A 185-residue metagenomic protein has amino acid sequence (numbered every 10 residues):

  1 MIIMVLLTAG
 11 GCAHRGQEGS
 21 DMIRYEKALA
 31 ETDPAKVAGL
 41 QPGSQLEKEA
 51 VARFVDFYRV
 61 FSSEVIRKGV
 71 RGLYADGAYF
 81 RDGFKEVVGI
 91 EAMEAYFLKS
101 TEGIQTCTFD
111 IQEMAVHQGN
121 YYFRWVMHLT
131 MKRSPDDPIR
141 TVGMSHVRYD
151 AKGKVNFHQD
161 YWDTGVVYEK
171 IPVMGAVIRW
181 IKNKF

Functional and structural regions predicted by a protein language model:
M1-L6: Sec-dependent N-terminal signal peptides
L7-G11: C-terminal motif of bacterial Sec signal peptides marking the signal peptidase cleavage site
C12-K68, G72: Short, low-complexity N-terminal intrinsically disordered segments enriched in polar/charged residues
A13-L40, E102-T108, A115-F185: A beta-strand edge to alpha-helix "cap/lid" segment located at domain peripheries
R53, G69, A92, V173-A176: Exposed alpha-helical structural elements
R67-Q118: A solvent-exposed, acidic/Ser-Thr-rich amphipathic alpha-helical stretch
